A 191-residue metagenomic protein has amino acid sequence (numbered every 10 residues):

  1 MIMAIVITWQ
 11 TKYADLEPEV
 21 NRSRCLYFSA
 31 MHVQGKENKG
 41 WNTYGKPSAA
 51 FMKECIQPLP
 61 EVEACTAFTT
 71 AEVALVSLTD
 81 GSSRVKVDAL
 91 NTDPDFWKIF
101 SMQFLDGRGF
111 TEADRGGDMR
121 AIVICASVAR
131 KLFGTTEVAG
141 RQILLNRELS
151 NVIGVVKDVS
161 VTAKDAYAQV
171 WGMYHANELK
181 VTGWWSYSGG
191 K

Functional and structural regions predicted by a protein language model:
I5-V6, L132: Helix-loop junctions at the membrane-solvent interface of multi-pass transporters, primarily the C-terminal
V6-L75, S188-G190: Membrane-proximal extracellular/periplasmic loop immediately following the first transmembrane helix
E37-A50, S82-D88, G116-R120, V159-V170: Solvent-exposed, non-transmembrane alpha-helical starts
L75-G81, N146-E148: Short strand-coil-strand connectors
D93-G109, R120-K191: Mid-to-C-terminal secondary-structure elements that act as membrane-proximal/extracytoplasmic interface segments
